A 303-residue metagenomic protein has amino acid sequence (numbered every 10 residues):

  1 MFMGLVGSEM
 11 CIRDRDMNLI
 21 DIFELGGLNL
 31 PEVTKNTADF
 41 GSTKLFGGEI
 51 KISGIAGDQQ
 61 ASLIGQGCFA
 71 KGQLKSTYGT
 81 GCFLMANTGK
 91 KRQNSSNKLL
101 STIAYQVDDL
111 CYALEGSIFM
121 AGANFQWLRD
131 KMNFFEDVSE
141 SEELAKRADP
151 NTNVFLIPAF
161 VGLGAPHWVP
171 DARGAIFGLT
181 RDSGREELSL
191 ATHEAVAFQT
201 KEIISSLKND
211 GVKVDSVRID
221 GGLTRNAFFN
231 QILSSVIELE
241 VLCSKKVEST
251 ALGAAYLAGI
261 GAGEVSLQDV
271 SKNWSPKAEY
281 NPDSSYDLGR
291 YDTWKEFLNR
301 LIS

Functional and structural regions predicted by a protein language model:
M1-I12: Single conserved hydrophobic/aromatic residue that forms the stacking wall/gate of nucleotide- or nucleobase-binding
V6-G7, F23-G26, G48, V236-L239: Short, structured coil segments at secondary-structure junctions
I12-D14, L128: Short, low-complexity export/processing leader segments characterized by acidic and small residues
R15-G27, M132-N133: Flavin-binding catalytic cores
T34, T88-S303: Glycine/Thr-rich phosphate-binding loops that ligate phosphate moieties of nucleotide and other phosphorylated ligands
A38, A56-G57, T77-G81, V217 (+1 more regions): A short acidic Gly-Thr/Ser loop motif
D39-Q73, A86: Conserved phosphate-binding catalytic cores of ATP/NTP-utilizing and phosphoryl-transfer enzymes
L74-T77, G81-T88, A254: Gly/Thr-rich phosphate-binding beta-strand-loop-beta motif of the actin/hexokinase/Hsp70
